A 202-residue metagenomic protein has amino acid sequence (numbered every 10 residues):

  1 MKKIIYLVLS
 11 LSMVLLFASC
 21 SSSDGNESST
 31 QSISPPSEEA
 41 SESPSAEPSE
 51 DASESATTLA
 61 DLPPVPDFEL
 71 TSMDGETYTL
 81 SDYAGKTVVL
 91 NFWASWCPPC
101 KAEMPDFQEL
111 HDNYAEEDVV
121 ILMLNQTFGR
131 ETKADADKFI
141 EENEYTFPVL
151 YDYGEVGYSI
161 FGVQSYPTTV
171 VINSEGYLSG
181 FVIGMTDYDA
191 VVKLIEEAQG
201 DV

Functional and structural regions predicted by a protein language model:
M1-I5: Positively charged n-region of N-terminal signal peptides that target proteins for export
L16-S19: C-terminal motif of bacterial Sec signal peptides marking the signal peptidase cleavage site
S21-S23: Bacterial signal peptide processing site
N26-A60, D201: Low-complexity, Pro/Thr/Ser/Glu-rich flexible segments characteristic of extracytoplasmic/periplasmic regions
P48-L80: N-terminal "domain-start" segment that seeds a small globular fold
Y78-K101, L122: Short active-site neighborhood of thiol/selenol oxidoreductases, capturing the structured segment around
K101-N143, Y153-S159: Structural microenvironment flanking redox-active thiols in thiol-disulfide oxidoreductases
K138-T146, Y151-E197: Thiol/disulfide oxidoreductase modules built on the thioredoxin-like
